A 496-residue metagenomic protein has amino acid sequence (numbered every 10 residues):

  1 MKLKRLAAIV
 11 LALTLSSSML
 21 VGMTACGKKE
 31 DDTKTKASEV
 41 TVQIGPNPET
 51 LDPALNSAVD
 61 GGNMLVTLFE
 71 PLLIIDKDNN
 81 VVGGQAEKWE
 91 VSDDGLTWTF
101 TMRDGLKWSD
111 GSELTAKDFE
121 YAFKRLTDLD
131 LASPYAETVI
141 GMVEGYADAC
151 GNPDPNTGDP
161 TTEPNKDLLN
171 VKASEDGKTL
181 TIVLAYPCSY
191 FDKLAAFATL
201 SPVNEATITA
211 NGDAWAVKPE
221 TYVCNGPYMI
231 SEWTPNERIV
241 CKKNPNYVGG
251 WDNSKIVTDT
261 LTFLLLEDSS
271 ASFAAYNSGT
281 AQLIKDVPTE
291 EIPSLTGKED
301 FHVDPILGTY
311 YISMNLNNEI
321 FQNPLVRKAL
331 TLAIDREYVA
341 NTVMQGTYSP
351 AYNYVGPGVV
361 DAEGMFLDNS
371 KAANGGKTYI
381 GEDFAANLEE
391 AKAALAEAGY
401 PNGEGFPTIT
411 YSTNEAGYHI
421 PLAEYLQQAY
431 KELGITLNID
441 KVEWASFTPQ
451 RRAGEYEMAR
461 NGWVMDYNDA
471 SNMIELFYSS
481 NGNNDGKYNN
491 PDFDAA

Functional and structural regions predicted by a protein language model:
V42, G111, Y411, Q428-Y478 (+1 more regions): Periplasmic binding protein-like
Q43-D93, V223: N-terminal lobe/hinge region of extracytoplasmic solute-binding protein
K77-N80, T157-G158, K166, L184-K255 (+1 more regions): Gly/Pro-rich hinge or "lid" segments in bacterial periplasmic/extracellular proteins
E87-V139, T181, I320-Q322: Aromatic- and charge-enriched surface segment that lines or borders ligand/interaction sites
E120, A132-A206: Surface-exposed binding/hinge segments that line and control ligand-binding clefts or catalytic entry sites
V171, T378-F384, N438-F447, N472-A496: Extracytoplasmic/peripheral linker and loop segments enriched in polar/acidic and small residues with frequent Thr/Pro
K242, Q322-Q428, K487: Append "and occasionally in soluble cytosolic enzymes with long acidic Gly/Pro-rich linkers
N246-P293, T436: Ligand-site clamp/hinge motif
